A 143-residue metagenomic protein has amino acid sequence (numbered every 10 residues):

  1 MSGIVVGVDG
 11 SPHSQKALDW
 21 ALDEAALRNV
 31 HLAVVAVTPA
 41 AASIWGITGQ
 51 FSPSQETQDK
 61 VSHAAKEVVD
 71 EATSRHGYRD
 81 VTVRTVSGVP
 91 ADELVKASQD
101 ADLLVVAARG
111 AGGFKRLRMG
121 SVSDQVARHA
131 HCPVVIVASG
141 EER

Functional and structural regions predicted by a protein language model:
S2-F51: Small/aliphatic-rich secondary-structure junction motif
H13, E71-L104, E141-R143: Structural beta-alpha unit
A33-V35, T82-V86, V135-V137: General small-molecule cofactor/ligand-binding pocket signal
A36, A108-R109, A138-S139: Short secondary-structure boundary segments
G49-P53, A101-D102: Short, hinge-like loop/turn segments at secondary-structure boundaries
S52-E67: A short acidic, glycine-rich active-site loop that binds or catalyzes chemistry on phosphate/adenosine moieties
V106-R128, R143: Glycine-rich, Arg-bearing micro-motifs that act as flexible, cationic patches
